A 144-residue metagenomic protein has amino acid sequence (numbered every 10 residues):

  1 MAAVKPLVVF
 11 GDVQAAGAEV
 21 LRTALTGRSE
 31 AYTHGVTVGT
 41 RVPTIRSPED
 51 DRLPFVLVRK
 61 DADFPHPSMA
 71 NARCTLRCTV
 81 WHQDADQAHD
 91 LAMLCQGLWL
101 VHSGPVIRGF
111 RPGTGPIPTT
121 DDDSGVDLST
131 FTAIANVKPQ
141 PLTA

Functional and structural regions predicted by a protein language model:
M1-A62: Small/polar-rich, solvent-exposed N-terminal microdomains that initiate assembly or binding
D50-F55, A70, S124-L128: A short, glycine/Asx- and small/polar-enriched loop/turn that sits immediately N-terminal to a beta-strand
A62-S68, D121: Short beta-strand/turn micro-motifs at beta-sheet edges
A70-D84, A88, D127-P139: Oligomerization/assembly interface segments of phage tail-like spikes and tubes
L91-Q96: Short amphipathic alpha-helices in soluble, non-transmembrane regions that often serve as interface/regulatory elements
G97-A144: Acidic-leaning, charged glycine-interspersed low-complexity segments
